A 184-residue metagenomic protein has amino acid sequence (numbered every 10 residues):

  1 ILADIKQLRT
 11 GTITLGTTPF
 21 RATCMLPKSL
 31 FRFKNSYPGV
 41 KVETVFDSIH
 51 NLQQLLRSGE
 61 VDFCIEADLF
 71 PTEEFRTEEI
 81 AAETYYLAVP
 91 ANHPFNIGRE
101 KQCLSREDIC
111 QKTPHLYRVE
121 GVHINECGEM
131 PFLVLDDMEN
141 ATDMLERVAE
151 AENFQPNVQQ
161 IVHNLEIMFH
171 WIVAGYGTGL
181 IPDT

Functional and structural regions predicted by a protein language model:
I1-K6: Alpha-helical linker/hinge and terminal dimerization helices associated with HTH transcriptional regulators
R9-G11, P38, A81-E83, G128-E129: Residue-level preference for short coil/turn positions at secondary-structure junctions
T10-E73: Central regulatory/effector-binding core of bacterial HTH transcription factors
L15, T44, F63-I65, T77 (+3 more regions): Generic preference for hydrophobic
K41, E60, T84, G128-P131 (+2 more regions): Residue-level detector of structured alpha->beta connecting loops
S48-L52, R57-V61, A67, M138-T184: Hydrophobic hinge/microswitch elements
F75-T77, A82-L87, A91-H93, I124 (+1 more regions): Small-molecule pocket liners
F95-I97, Q102-E152: Secondary-structure junction motif
